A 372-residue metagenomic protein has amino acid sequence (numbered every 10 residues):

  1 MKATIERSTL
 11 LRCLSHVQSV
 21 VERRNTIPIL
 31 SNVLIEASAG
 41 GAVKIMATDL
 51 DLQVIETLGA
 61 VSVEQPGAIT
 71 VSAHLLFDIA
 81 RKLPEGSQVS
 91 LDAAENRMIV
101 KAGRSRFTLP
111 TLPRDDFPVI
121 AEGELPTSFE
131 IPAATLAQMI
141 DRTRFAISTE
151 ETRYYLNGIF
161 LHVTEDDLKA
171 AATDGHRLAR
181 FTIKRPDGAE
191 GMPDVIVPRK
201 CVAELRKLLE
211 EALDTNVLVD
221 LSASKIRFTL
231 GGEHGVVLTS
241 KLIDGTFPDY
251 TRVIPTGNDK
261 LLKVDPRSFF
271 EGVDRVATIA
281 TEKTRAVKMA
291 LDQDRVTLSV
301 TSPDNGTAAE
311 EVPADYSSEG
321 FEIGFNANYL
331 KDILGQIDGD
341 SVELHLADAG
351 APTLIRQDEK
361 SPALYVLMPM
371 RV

Functional and structural regions predicted by a protein language model:
M1-V372: Structural preference for solvent-exposed beta-strand-turn elements and adjacent flexible terminal/loop segments within
